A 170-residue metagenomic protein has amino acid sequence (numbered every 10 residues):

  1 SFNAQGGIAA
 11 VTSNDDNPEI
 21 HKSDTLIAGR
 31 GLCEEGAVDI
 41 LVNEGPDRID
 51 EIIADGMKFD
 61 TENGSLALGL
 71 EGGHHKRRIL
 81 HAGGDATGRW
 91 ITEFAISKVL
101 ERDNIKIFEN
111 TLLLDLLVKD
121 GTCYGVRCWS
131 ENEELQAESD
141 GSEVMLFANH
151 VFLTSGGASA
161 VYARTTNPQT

Functional and structural regions predicted by a protein language model:
F2-E134, S142, T154, A160: Conserved N-terminal/central alpha/beta ligand/cofactor-binding core
Q5, A148-N149: Short, well-ordered alpha-helix to beta-strand connector turns
E143-F147: Well-ordered beta-strand positions in beta-sheet-rich domains
H150-T170: Glycine-rich loop(s) and the adjacent beta-strand/alpha-helix scaffold that form part
